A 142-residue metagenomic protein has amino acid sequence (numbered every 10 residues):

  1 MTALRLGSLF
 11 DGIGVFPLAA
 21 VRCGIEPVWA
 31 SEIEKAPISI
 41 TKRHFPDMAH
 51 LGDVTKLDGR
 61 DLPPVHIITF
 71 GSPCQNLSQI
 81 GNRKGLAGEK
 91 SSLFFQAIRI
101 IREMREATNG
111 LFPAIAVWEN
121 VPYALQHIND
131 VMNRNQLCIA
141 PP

Functional and structural regions predicted by a protein language model:
M1-P142: Conserved active-site and SAM-binding loop architecture of S-adenosyl-L-methionine-dependent nucleic-acid
